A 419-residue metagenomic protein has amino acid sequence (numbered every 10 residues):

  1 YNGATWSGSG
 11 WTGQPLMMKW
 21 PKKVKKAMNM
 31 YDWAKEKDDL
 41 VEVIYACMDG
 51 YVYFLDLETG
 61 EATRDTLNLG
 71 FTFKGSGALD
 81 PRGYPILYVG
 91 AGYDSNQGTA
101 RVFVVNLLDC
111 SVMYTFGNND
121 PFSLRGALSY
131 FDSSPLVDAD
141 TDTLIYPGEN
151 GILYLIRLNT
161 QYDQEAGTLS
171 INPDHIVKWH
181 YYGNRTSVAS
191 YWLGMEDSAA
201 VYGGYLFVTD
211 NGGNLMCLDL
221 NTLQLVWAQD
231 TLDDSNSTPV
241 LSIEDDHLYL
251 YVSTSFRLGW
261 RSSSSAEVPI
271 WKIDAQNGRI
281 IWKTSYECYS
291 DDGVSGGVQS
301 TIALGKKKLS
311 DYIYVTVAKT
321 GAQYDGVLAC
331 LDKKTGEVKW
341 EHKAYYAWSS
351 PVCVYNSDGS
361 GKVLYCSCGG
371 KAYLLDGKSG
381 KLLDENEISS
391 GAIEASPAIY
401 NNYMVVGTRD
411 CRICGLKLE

Functional and structural regions predicted by a protein language model:
Y1-W11, L16-V89, Y93-F131, L136-E419: Extracytoplasmic/lumenal domain signature
